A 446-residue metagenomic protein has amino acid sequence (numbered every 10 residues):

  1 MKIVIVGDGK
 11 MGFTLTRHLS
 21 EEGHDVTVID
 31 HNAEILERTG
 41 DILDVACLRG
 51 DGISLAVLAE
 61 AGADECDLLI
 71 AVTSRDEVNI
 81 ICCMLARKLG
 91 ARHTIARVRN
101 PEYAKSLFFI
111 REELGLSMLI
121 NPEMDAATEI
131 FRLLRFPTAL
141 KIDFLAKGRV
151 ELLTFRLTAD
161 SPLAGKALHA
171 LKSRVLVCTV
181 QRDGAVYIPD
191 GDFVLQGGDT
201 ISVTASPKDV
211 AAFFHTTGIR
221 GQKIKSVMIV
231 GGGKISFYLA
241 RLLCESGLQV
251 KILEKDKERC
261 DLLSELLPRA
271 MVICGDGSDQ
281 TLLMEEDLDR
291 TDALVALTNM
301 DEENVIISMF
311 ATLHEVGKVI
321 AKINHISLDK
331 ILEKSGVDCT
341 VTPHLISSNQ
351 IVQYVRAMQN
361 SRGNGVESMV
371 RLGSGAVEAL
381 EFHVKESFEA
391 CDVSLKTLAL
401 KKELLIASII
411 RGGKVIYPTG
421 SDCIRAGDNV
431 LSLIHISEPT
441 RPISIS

Functional and structural regions predicted by a protein language model:
M1-S437: Cytosolic regulatory regions of ion transport systems
H435-S446: Single conserved hydrophobic/aromatic residue that forms the stacking wall/gate of nucleotide- or nucleobase-binding
